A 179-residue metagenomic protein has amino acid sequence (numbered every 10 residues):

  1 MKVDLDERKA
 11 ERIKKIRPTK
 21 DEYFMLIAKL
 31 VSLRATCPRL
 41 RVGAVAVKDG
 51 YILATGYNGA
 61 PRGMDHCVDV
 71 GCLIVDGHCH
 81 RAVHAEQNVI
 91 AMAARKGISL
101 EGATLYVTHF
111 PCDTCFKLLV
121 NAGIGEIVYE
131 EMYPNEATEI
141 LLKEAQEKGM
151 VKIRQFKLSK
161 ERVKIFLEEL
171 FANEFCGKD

Functional and structural regions predicted by a protein language model:
M1-D179: Zinc-dependent deaminase catalytic domain
